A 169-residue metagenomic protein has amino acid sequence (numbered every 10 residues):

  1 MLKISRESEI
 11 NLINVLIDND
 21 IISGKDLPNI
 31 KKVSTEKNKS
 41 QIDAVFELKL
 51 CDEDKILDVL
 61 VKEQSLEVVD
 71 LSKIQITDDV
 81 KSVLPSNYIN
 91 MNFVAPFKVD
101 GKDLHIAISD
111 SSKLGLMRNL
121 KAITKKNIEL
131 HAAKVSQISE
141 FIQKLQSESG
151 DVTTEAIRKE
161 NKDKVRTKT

Functional and structural regions predicted by a protein language model:
M1-T169: N-terminal, intrinsically disordered, highly charged
